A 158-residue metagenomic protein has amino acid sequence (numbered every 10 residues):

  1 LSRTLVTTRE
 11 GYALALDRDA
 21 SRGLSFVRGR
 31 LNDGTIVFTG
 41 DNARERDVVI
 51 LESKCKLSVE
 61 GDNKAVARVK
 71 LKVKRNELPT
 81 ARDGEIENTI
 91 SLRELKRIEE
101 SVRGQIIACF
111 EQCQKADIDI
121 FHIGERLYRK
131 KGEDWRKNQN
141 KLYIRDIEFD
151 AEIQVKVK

Functional and structural regions predicted by a protein language model:
L1-K158: Membrane-proximal alpha-helical signals and transmembrane carboxylates
